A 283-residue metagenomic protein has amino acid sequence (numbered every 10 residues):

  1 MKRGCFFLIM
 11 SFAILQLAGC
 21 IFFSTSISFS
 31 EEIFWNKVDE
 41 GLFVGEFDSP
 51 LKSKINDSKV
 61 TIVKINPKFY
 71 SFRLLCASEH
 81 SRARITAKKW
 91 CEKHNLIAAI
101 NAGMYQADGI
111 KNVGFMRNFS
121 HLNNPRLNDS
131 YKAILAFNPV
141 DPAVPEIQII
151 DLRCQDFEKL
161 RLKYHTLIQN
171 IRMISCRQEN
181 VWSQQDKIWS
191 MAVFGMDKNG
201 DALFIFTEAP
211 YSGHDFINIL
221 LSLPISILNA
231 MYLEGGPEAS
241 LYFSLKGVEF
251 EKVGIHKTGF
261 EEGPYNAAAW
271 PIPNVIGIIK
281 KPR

Functional and structural regions predicted by a protein language model:
K2-I9: N-terminal Sec-pathway targeting helices
S11-Q16: Hydrophobic membrane-insertion alpha-helices, especially the h-region of bacterial N-terminal signal peptides
S26-N128, I205: Zymogen propeptides
K54, F69-F72, R82-A83, P142-P145 (+2 more regions): Short, surface-exposed beta-strand/loop "edge" segments at domain boundaries and coil↔beta transitions
K68, M104, N199, I279-K281: Solvent-exposed coil/turn segments that connect beta secondary-structure elements in extracytoplasmic/periplasmic
H94-N95, H121-I279: Active-site beta-strand/loop microenvironment that shapes enzyme catalytic pockets
